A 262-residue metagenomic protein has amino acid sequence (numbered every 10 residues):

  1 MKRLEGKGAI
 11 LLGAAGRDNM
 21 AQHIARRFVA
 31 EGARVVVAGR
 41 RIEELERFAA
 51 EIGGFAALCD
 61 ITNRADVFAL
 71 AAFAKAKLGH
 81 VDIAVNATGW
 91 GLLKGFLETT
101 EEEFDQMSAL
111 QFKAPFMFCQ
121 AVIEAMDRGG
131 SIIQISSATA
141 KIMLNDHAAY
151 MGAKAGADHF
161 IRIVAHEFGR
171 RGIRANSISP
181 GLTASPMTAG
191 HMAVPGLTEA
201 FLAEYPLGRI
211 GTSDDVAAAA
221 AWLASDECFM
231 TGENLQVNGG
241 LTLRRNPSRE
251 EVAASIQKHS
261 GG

Functional and structural regions predicted by a protein language model:
K2-V36: Canonical Rossmann dinucleotide-binding motif of NAD(H)/NADP(H)-dependent dehydrogenases/reductases, specifically
G95-F96, T100-D105, F201: Substrate-binding pocket helix/loop in short-chain dehydrogenase/reductase
C119, A153, I161: Active-site helix of classical SDR
E124, H166-R170: Alpha-helical segment proximal to the catalytic Tyr-Lys
A125, R209-V237, T242: C-terminal substrate-recognition "lid" of short-chain dehydrogenase/reductases
I142, T231-G262: Short C-terminal tail/terminal secondary-structure segment of NAD(P)H-dependent dehydrogenase/reductase domains
G169, R174, T231-G232: Short, small/polar-rich loop/turn modules that mediate ligand/substrate recognition or access, typified
